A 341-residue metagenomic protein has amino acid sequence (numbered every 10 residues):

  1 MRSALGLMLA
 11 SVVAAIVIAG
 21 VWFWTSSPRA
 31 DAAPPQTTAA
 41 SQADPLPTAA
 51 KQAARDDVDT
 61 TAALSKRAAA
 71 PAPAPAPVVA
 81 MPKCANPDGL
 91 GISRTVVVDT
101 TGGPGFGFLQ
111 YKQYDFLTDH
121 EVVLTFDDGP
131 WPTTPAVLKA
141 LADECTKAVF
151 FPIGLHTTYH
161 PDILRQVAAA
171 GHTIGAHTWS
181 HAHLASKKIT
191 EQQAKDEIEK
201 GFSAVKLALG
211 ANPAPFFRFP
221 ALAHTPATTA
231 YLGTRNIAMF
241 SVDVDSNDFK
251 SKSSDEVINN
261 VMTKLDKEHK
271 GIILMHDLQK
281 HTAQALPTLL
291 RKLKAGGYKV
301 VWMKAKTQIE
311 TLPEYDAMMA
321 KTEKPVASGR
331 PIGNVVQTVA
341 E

Functional and structural regions predicted by a protein language model:
R2-L124, W131-A136, A142-D143, K292 (+1 more regions): N-terminal pre-catalytic segment of deacetylase/amide-hydrolase enzymes
A80-E191, E197-K206, A211-A214: Active-site beta->alpha N-cap acidic-glycine motif
V122-T125, A148-P152, T173-A176, P215-F219 (+3 more regions): Structural recognition of the beta-strand scaffold that forms the well-ordered cores of secreted hydrolase catalytic
D128-P132, L155-T158, I174, T178-L184 (+6 more regions): Solvent-exposed loop/turn segments at secondary-structure junctions within structured extracellular/periplasmic domains
L164-V167, I189-Q192, D255-I258, Y315-M319: Short low-complexity, flexible loop/linker segments enriched in glycine and/or proline with clustered acidic
A176-A185, K200-A208, K264-D277, P325-E341: Short, basic, helix/turn surface patches
A182-L209, A223-H269, T282-A285: Alpha-helical scaffold elements lining the catalytic groove of polysaccharide deacetylases
D266-K304: Catalytic grooves of carbohydrate-active enzymes
